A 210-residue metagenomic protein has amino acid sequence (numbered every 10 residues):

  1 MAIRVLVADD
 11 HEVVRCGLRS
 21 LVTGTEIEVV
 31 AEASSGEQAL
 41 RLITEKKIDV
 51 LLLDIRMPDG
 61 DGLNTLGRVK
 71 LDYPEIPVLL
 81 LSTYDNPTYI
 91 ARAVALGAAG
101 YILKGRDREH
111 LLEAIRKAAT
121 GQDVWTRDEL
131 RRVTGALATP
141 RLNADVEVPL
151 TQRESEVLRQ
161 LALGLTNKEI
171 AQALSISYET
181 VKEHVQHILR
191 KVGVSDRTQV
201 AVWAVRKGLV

Functional and structural regions predicted by a protein language model:
V14, P58: The feature encodes the CheY-like receiver
E26-S34, L42, V194: Short hydrophobic/Thr-rich beta-strand motif most characteristic of the beta2 strand and flanking loop of CheY-like
S35-Q38, D59-N64: Acidic catalytic/metal-coordinating carboxylates
R41, L63-E75: Short amphipathic alpha-helix used as the core "switch/output" element in two-component signaling
K46-L52: Active-site beta3 strand of CheY-like receiver
D54, S82: Active-site residues of response regulator receiver
T88-A95, G100-Q152, E156, L209: Short, flexible helix-to-coil linker/hinge segments that flank and couple to helix-turn-helix
G164-Q199: Recognition helix of helix-turn-helix DNA-binding domains
